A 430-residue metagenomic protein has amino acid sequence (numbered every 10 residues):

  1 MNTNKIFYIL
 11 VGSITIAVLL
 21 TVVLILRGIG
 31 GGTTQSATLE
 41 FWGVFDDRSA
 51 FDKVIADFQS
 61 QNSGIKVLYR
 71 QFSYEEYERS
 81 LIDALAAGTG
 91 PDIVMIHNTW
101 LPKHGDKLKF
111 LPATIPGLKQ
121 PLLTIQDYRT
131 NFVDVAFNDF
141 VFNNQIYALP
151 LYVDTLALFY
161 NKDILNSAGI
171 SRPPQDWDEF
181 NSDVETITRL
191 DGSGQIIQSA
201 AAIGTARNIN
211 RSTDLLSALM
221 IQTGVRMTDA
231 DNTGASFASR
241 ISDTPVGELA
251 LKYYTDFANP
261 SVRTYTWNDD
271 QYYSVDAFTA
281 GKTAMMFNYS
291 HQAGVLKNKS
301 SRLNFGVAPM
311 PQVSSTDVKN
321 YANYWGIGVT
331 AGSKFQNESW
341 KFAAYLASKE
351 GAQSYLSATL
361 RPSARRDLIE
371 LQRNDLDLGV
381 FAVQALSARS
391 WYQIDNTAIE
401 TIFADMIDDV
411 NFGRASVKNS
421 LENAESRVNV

Functional and structural regions predicted by a protein language model:
N4, Y8, L356-P362, L376-N429: C-terminal capping/gating helix-and-loop segments adjacent to ligand/active sites or protein-protein/ligand interfaces
Q35-D46, I65-R70, I93, A201: Short, well-ordered beta-strand elements
D57, Q61-F132, N166-A168, R172-Q175 (+3 more regions): Extracytoplasmic "Venus flytrap"/periplasmic binding protein-like
K66, I146, A168, D256-Y265 (+5 more regions): Extracytoplasmic/periplasmic substrate-recognition and gating elements
N98-T155, I197, S212, G306-A308 (+1 more regions): Hinge/lid segment of periplasmic solute-binding proteins
T114-N131, T205-N210, T223-E248, N298-K299 (+1 more regions): Short, solvent-exposed loop/beta-turn-alpha elements that line the ligand-binding surface or hinge of extracytoplasmic
F142-L151, L156, N181-S239, T283: Extracytoplasmic/periplasmic solute-binding protein
D183-T188, A230-N268: Glycine-centered hinge/linker elements that transmit conformational signals in sensory and ligand-binding systems
